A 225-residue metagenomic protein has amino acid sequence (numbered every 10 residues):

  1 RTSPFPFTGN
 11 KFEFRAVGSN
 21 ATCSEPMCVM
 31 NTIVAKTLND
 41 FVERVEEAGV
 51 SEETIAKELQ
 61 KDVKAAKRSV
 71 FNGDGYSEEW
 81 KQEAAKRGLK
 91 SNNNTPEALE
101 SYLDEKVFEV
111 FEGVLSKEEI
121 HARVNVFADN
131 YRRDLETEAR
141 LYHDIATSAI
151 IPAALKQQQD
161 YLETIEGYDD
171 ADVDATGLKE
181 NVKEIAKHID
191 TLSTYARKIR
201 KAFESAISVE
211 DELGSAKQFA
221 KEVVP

Functional and structural regions predicted by a protein language model:
S3-L99: C-terminal, active-site-flanking charged/polar segments
A65-P225: C-terminal amphipathic alpha-helical interaction region
